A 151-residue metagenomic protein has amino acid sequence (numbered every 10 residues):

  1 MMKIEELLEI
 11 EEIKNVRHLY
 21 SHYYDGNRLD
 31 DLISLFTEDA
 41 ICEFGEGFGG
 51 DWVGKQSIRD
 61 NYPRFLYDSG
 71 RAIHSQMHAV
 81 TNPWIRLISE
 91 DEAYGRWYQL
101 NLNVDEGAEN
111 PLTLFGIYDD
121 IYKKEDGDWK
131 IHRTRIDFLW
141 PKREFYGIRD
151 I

Functional and structural regions predicted by a protein language model:
M1-G26, D30, S34-E38: Short, low-complexity N-terminal intrinsically disordered segments enriched in polar/charged residues
I4, D68-I151: A beta-strand edge to alpha-helix "cap/lid" segment located at domain peripheries
E5-L8, G50-V53, N110: A structural signal for alpha-helical segments
E11-K14, Q56, K130: Short alpha-helical segments used as structural interaction elements across diverse proteins
L19-H22, R64, I121: Alpha-helical scaffold segments in carbohydrate-active enzymes
L29-Y98: A solvent-exposed, acidic/Ser-Thr-rich amphipathic alpha-helical stretch
